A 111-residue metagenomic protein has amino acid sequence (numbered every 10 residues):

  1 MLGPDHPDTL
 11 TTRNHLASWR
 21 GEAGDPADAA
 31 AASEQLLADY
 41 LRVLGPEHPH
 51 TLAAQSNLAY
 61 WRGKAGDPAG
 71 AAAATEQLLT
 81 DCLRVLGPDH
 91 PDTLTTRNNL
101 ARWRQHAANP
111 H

Functional and structural regions predicted by a protein language model:
M1-H111: Intrinsic-disorder-linked linear interaction elements in eukaryotic regulatory proteins
